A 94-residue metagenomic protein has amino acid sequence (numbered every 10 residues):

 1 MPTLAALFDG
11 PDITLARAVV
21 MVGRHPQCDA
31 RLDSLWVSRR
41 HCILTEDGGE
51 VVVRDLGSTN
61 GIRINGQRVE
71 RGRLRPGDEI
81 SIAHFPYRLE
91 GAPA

Functional and structural regions predicted by a protein language model:
M1-D33, T45, P86-R88: Intrinsically disordered, low-complexity acidic Ser/Thr-rich regulatory segments
P2-A5, G49-D55: Short, well-ordered strand-loop elements centered on a beta-strand within folded domains, enriched for acidic residues
S38, T45, V52, G57-T59 (+1 more regions): C-terminal boundary/linker segments immediately following FHA domains
